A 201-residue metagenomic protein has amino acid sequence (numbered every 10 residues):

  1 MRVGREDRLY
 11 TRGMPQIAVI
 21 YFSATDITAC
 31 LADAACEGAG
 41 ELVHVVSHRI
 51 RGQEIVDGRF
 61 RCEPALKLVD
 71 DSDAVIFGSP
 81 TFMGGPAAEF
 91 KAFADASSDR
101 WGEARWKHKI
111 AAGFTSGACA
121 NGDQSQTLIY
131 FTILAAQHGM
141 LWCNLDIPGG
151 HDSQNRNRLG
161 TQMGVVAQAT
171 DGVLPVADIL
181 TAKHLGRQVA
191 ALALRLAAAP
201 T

Functional and structural regions predicted by a protein language model:
R2-W106, N155, V165-T201: N-terminal beta1-alpha1-beta2 submodule of the flavodoxin-like/Rossmannoid cofactor-binding fold
I110-R158: Short, glycine-/small-residue-rich phosphate/pyrophosphate-handling segment
